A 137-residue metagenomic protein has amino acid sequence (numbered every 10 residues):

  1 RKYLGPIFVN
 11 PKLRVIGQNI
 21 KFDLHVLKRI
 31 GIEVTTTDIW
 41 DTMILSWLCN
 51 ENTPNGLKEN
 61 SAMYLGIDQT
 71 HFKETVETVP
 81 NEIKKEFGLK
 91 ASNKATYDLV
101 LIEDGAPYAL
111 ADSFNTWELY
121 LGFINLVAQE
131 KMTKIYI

Functional and structural regions predicted by a protein language model:
R1-M63: Conserved RNase H-like, two-metal-ion catalytic cores of nucleic-acid enzymes
E33, T37-I39, T70-I137: Mixed-charge, glycine-rich, non-catalytic linkers/tails in nucleic-acid processing enzymes
G66-I67: Glycine-rich, acidic and aromatic/proline-enriched surface loops and short helix-turn segments that act as binding
